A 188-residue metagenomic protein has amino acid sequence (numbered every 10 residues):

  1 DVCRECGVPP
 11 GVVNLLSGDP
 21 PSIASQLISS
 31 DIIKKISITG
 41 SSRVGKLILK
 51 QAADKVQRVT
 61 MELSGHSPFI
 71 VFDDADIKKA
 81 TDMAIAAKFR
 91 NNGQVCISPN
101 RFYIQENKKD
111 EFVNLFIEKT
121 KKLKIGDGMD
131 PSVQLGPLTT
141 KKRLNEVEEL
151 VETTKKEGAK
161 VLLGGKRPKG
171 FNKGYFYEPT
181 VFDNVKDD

Functional and structural regions predicted by a protein language model:
D1-A24: PLP-dependent aminotransferase-like
E5, S25-Q26, K50, E149: Surface-exposed charged/polar residues within alpha-helices that form helix-capping/stabilizing sites and interaction
G7-P10, I28-K35: Short, surface-exposed connector motifs at secondary-structure boundaries
G18-P21, I32-I33, P68: A broad detector of the eukaryotic-type serine/threonine protein kinase catalytic domain
D19-Q26, G40-L47: Beta-loop-alpha module in the N-terminal Rossmann-like domain of NAD(P)-dependent dehydrogenases, especially those
K35, S41-D187: ALDH superfamily catalytic-core signature
